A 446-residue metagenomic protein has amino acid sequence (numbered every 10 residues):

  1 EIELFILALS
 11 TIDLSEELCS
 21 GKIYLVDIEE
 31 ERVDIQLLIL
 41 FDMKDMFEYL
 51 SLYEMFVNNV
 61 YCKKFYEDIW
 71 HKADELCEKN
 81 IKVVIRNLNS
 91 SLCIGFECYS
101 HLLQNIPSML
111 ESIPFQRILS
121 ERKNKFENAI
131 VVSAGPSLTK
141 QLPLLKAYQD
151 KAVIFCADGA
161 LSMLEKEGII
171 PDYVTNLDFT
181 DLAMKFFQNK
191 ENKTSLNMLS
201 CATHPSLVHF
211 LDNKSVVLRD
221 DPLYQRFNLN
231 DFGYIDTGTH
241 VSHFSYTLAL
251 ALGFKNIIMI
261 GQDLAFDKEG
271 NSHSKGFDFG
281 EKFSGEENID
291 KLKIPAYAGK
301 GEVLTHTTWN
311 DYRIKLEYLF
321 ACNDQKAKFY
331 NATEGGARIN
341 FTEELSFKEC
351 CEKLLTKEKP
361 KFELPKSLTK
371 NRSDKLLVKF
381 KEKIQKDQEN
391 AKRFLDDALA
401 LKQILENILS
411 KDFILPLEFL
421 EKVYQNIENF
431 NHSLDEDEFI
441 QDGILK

Functional and structural regions predicted by a protein language model:
E1-V131, P136-V153, M163-K166, I170 (+3 more regions): N-terminal donor/sugar-recognition subdomains of glycan-related enzymes, prototypically the membrane-proximal stem
I2-E3, D158-L161, N176-A183, S200-H204 (+3 more regions): Short, acidic/turn-prone active-site loops that include or flank metal/cofactor- and phosphate-binding residues
I12-D13, I170-Y173, D178, K214-S215 (+3 more regions): Short secondary-structure boundary/capping segments
E16-C19, A152-C156, I170-T180, L196-L199 (+3 more regions): Short hydrophobic/aromatic-enriched beta-strand-loop microsegments
D27, A134, L199-C201, L218-D220 (+2 more regions): Short, structured patches in soluble enzyme cores that scaffold and shape functional sites
A160-L161, G168-D178, A249-S274, K446: Glycine-rich phosphate/pyrophosphate-binding loops and their adjacent beta-strand/loop elements at enzyme active sites
P205-L264: Active-site/ligand-binding-proximal alpha/beta "capping" segment
N271-L319: Phosphate-binding loop/pocket of nucleotide- and phosphate-handling active sites
